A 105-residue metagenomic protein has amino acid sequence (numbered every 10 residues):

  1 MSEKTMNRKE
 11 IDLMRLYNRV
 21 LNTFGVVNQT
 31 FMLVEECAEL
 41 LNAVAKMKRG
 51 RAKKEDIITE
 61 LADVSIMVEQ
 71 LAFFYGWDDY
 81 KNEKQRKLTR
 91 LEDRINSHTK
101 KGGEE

Functional and structural regions predicted by a protein language model:
M1-E105: Flexible "arm" and connector segments at domain edges
